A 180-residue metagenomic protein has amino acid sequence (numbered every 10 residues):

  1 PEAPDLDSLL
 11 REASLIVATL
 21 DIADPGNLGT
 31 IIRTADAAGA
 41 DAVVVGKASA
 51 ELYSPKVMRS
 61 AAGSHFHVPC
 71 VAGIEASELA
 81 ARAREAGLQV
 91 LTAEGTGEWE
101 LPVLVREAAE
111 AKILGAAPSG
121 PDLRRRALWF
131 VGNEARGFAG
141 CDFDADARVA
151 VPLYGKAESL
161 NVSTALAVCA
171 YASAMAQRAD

Functional and structural regions predicted by a protein language model:
P1-D180: Post-transcriptional modification and biogenesis factors for structured RNAs of the translation apparatus
